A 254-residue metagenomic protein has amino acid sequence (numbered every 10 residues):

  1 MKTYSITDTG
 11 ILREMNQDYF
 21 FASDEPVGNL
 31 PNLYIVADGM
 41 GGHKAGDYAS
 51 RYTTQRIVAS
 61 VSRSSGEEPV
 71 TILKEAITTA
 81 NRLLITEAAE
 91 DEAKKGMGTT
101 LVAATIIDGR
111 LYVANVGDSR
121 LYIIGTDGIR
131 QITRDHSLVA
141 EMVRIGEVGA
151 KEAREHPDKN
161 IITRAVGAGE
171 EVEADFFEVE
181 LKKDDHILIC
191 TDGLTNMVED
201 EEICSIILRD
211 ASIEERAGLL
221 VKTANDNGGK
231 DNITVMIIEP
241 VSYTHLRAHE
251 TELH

Functional and structural regions predicted by a protein language model:
M1-R247: PP2C/PPM-type serine/threonine phosphatase catalytic domain
A248-H254: A short, hydrophobic C-terminal helix/tail in secreted or cell-surface proteins
